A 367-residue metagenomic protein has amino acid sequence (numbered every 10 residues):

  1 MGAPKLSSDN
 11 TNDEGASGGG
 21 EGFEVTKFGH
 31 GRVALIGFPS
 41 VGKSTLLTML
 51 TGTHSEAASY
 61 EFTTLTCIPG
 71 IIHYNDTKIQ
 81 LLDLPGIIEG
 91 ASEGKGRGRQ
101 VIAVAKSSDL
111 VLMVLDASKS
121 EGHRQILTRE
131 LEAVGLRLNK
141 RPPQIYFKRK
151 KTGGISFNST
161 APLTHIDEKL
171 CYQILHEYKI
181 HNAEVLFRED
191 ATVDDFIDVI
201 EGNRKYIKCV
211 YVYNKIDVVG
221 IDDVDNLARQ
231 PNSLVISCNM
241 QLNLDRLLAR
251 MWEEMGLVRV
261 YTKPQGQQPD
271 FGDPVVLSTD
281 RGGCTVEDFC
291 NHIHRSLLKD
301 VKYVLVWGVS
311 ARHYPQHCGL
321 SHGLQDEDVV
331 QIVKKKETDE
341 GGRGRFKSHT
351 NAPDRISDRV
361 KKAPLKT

Functional and structural regions predicted by a protein language model:
M1-G31, I36, V41, K140-T367: C-terminal-of-GTPase-core extension/linker across diverse P-loop GTPases
M1-K95, R99-R141, I145-R149, L163-T164: Conserved G1/Walker A P-loop phosphate-binding module
